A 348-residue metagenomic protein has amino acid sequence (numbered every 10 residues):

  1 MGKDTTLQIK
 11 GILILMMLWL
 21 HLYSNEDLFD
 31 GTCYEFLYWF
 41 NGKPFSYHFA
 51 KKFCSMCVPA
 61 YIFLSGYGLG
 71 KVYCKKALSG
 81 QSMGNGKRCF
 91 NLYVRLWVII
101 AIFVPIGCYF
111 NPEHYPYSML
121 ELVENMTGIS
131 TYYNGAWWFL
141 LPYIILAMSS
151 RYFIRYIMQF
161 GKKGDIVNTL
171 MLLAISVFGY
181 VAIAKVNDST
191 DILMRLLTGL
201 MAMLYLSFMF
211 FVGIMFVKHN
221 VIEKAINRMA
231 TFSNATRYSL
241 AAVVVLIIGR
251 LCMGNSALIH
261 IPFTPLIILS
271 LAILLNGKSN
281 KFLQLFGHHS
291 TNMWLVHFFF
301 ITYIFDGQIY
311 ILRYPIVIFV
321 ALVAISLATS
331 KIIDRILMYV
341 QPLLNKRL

Functional and structural regions predicted by a protein language model:
M1-V177, H289, Y310-L348: Membrane-cytosol interface segments of multi-pass membrane proteins, especially ER/Golgi lipid-handling enzymes
L15-Y23, P105, M126-I129, L170-V186 (+2 more regions): Aromatic-anchored segments of alpha-helical transmembrane domains
F45-V58, I129-P142, A182-F211, V245-I268 (+3 more regions): Interfacial loop-to-helix transition and helix-capping segments at the boundaries of transmembrane helices
Q81-S82, V98-G107, E124-Y132, D188-R195 (+4 more regions): Short juxtamembrane and helix-loop transition motifs at transmembrane-helix boundaries in membrane proteins
L146-R155, F211-A225, I267-N280: Alpha-helical transmembrane segments in multipass membrane proteins, preferentially the mid-helix core
Y156-M171, V221-V243: Hydrophobic alpha-helical segments of polytopic membrane proteins
F210, R237-N345: Alpha-helical transmembrane segments of multi-pass integral membrane proteins
